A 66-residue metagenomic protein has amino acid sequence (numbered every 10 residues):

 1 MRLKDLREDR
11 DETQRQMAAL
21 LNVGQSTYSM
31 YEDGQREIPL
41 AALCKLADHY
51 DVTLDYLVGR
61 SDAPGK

Functional and structural regions predicted by a protein language model:
R2-L20, K45: Short basic helix-loop element that most often maps to the first helix and adjoining turn of HTH DNA-binding modules
L3, M17-A18, Y28-Y31, L57: Conserved hydrophobic/aromatic packing and binding residues within compact polymer-binding modules
D9, D48, V58-K66: Short, charged recognition helix plus adjacent turn of helix-turn-helix-like nucleic-acid-binding domains
T13, T27, T53: Ser/Thr-centric signal marking residues that sit in or immediately flank functional binding/regulatory motifs
N22, A41-Y56: DNA major-groove recognition helix of helix-turn-helix/homeodomain DNA-binding modules
N22-E37: Recognition helix of helix-turn-helix/homeodomain-like DNA-binding domains that insert into the DNA major groove
Q35-K45, P64-K66: Short, basic-rich loop-to-helix N-cap that marks the start of a DNA-contacting helix
